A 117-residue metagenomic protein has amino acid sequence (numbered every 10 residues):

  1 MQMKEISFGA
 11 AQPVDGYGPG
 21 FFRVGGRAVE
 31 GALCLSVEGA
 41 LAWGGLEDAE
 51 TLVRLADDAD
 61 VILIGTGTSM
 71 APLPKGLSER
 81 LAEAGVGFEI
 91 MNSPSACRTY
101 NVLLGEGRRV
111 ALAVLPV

Functional and structural regions predicted by a protein language model:
M1-L46, G105-V117: Non-catalytic interface/targeting segments
P13, P19, D58-D60, Y100: Exposed boundary/loop context
C34-A59, G65, N92: Compact, glycine-rich, soluble single-domain proteins
A42-G44, M70-L73, R98-T99: Short active-site-adjacent helix-start/loop capping segments
A56-M91: Mid-chain, well-packed structural core segment of small domains
E83-P116: C-terminal structural segments of small proteins and small subunits
